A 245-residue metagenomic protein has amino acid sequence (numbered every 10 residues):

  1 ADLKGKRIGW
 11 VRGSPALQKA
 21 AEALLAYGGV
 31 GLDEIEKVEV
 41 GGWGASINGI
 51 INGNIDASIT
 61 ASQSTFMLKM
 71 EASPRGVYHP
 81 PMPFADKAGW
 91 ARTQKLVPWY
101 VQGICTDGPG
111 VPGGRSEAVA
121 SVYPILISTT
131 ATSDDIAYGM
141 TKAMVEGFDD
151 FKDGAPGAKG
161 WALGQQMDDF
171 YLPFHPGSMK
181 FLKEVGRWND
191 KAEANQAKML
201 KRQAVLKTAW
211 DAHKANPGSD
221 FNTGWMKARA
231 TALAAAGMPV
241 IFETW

Functional and structural regions predicted by a protein language model:
A1-G5, L24, G29, Q102-G110 (+2 more regions): Proteins with a high burden of low-complexity, intrinsically disordered sequence enriched in S/T/G/P/A and R, requiring
D2-N52, Q63, D168-F181: Bilobed "Venus flytrap"/periplasmic-binding protein-like clamshell domains and structurally analogous long
G5-I8, K95-V97, T141-A143: Short intrinsically disordered coil segments
K6, A23-G31, G49, G53-D56 (+6 more regions): Structured segments of extracytoplasmic/periplasmic soluble domains in secreted or envelope-associated proteins
S14-A23, W99-A162, Q166, F170-Y171: Ligand-binding clefts/hinges and TM-proximal coupling segments of bilobed small-molecule sensing domains
L32-E34, V38-I136: Pocket-lining segment of extracytoplasmic ligand-binding domains
S62-R75, H79, R92, D135-G139 (+1 more regions): An extracytoplasmic/periplasmic, membrane-proximal ligand-sensing/linker region
